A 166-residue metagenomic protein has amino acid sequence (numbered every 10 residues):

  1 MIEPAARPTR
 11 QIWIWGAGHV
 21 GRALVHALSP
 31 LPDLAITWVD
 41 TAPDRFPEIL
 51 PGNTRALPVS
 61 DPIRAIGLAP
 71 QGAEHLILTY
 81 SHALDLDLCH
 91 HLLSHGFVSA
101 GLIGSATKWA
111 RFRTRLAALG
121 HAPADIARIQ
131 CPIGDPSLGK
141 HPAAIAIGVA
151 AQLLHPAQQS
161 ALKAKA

Functional and structural regions predicted by a protein language model:
M1-Q71, L78, L84-L88: Hydrophobic, well-ordered beta-alpha structural blocks that scaffold small-molecule cofactor pockets
I14-G16, S99-L102, P132: Short glycine/serine/threonine-biased micro-segments
L28, P32, L92-G96, L116-G120: Active-site catalytic pocket residues across diverse enzymes, especially alpha/beta-hydrolases
L34, T54, A73, H95-V98 (+1 more regions): A structural micro-motif
W38-T41, D61-A65, H82, A100-I103 (+2 more regions): Glycine-rich loops and low-complexity Gly/Arg-rich segments that provide flexible linkers or classic glycine-based
E74, T79, H90-R115: ADP-ribose/adenylate-binding Rossmann-like module
H82-A83, P136: Residue-level marker for beta-strand->alpha-helix junctions and adjacent short loops that shape enzyme
I103-A166: Adenosine-phosphate binding glycine-rich loop
